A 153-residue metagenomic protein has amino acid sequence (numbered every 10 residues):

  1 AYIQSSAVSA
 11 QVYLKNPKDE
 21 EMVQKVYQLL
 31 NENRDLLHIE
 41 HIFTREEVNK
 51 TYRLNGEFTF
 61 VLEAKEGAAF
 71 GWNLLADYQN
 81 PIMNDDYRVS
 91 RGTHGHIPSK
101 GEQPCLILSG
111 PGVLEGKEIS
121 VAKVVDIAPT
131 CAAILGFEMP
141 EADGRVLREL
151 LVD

Functional and structural regions predicted by a protein language model:
A1-E20, Q24, R88-I134: Substrate-binding rim/cap in mid-to-C-terminal beta-strand-loop elements of soluble/periplasmic
A1-R88: Secreted, luminal/periplasmic, and some membrane-associated catalytic domains that remodel anionic oxygen-ester
Y27, N31, A128-A132, R148: Non-transmembrane alpha-helical segments in soluble domains of secreted/periplasmic/extracellular proteins
A68, I134-E138: Phosphate/oxyanion-binding loops and surfaces in catalytic or ligand/nucleic-acid-binding neighborhoods
Q79, A133-I134, V152: Short, charged/polar low-complexity linear motifs in solvent-exposed/disordered segments
M139-G144: Short, surface-exposed acidic
R145-L151: Cytosolic regulatory/linker segments at or just downstream of nucleotide-handling modules in signal-transduction
